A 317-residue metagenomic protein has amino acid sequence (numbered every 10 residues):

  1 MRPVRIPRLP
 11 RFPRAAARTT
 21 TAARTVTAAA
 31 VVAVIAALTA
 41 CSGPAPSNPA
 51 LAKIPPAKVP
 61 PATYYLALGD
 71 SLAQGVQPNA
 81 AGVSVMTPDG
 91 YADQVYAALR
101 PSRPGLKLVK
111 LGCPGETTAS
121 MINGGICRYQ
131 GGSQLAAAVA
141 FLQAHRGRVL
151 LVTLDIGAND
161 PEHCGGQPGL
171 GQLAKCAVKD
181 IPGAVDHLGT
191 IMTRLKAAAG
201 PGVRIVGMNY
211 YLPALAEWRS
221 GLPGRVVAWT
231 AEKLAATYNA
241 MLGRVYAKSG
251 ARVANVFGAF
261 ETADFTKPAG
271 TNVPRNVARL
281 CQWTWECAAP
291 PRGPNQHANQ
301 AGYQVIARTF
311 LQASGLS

Functional and structural regions predicted by a protein language model:
M1-S47: Secretory targeting and sorting signals
N48, V76-A80, M121-N123, H163-Q167 (+2 more regions): Short, solvent-exposed loop/turn and secondary-structure capping segments
N48-G115: Serine-esterase "nucleophile elbow" of acetyl-processing enzymes
V76-D89, T117-Q130, Q172-K175: Acidic/histidine-rich helix-loop elements that form or flank divalent-metal/phosphate-binding sites at the catalytic
K110-A119, A259-T262: Acidic helix-start/capping segments at beta-turn-to-alpha-helix junctions
G132-G293, L311, G315: Alpha-helical cap/lid subdomain in secreted, periplasmic, or secretory-pathway luminal O-acyl-processing enzymes
A298-A301: Accessory beta->alpha helical hairpin/"wing" motif in late/C-terminal subdomains of nucleic-acid enzymes
